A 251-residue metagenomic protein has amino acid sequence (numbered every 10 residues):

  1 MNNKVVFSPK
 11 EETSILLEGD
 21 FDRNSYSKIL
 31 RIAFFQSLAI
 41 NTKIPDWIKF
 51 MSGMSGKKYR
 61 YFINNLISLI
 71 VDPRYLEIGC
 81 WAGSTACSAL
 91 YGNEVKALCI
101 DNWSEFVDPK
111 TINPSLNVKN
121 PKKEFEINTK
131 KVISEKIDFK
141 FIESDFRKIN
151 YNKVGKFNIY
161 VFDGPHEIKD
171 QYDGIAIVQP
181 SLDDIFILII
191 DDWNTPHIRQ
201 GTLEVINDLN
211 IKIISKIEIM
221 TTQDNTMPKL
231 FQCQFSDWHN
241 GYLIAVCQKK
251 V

Functional and structural regions predicted by a protein language model:
M1-Y160, P165-I189, W193-V251: A short alpha-helical cap/connector motif
